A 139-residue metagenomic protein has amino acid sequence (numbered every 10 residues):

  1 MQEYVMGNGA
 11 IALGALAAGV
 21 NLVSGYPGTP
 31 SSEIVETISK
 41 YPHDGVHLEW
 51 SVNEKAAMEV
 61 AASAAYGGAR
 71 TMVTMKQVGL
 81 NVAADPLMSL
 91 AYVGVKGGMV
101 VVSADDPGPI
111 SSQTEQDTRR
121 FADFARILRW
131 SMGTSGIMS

Functional and structural regions predicted by a protein language model:
M1-E3: Conserved acidic/glycine
V5-S39, E59: N-terminal glycine-rich anion-binding loops that anchor highly charged ligand groups
A17, S63-Y66, F124: Charged/polar positions on well-ordered alpha helices
V20, A69, I127: Short glycine/serine/threonine/alanine-rich loop segments
T29-Q116, G136-S139: Thiamine diphosphate
Q116-F121, A125: Residues forming anionic-ligand binding surfaces in small-molecule and nucleic-acid pockets of primarily soluble enzymes
R126-S139: Flexible, glycine/proline-enriched loop segments at strand-loop-helix junctions that form or flank small-ligand binding
